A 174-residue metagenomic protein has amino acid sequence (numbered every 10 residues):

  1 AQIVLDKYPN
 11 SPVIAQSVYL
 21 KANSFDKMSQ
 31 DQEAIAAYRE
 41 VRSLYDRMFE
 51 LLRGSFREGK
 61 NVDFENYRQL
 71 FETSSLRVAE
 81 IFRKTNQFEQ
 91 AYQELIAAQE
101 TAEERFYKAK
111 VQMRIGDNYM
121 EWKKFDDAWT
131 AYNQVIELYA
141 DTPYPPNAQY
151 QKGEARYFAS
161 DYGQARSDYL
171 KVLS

Functional and structural regions predicted by a protein language model:
A1-S174: Acidic, polar-rich low-complexity tracts and alpha-helical solenoid repeat scaffolds
